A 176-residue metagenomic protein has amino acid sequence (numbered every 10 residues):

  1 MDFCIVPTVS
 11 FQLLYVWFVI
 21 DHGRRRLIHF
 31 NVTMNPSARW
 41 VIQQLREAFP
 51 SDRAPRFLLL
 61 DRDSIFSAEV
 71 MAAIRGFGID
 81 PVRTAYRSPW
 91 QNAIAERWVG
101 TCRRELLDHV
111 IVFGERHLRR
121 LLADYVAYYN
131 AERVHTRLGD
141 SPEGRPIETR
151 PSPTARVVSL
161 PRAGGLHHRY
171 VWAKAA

Functional and structural regions predicted by a protein language model:
M1-A176: Charged DNA-binding/catalytic regions of mobile-element recombinases
